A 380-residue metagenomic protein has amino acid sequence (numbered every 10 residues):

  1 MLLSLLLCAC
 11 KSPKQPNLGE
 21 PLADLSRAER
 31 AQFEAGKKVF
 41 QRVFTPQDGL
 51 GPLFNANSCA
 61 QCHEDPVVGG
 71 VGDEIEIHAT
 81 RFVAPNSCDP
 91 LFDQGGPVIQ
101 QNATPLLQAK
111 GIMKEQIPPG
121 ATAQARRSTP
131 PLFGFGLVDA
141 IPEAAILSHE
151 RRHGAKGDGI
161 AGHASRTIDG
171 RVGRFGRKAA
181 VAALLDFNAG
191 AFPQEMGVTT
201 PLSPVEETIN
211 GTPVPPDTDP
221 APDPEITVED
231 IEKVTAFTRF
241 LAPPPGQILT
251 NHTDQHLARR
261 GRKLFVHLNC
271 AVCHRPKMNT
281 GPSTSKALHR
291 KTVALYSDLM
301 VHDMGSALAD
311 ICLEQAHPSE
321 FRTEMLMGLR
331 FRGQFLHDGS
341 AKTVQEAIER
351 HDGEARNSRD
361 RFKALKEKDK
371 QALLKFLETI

Functional and structural regions predicted by a protein language model:
M1-L6: Bacterial N-terminal signal peptides
C10-I380: Periplasmic c-type cytochrome electron-transfer domains
